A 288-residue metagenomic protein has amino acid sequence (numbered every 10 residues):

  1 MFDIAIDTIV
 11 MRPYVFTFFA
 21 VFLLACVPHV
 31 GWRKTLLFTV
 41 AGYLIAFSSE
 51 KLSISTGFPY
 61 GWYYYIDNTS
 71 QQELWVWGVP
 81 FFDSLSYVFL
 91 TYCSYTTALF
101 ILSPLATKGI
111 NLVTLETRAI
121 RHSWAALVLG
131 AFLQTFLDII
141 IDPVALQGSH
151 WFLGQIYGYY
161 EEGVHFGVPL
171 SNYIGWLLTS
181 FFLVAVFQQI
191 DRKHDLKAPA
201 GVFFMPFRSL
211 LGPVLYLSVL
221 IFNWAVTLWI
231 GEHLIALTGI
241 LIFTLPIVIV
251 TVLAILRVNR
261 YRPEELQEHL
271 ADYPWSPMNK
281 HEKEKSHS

Functional and structural regions predicted by a protein language model:
M1-S288: Aromatic-rich, lipid-facing transmembrane alpha helices and their immediate juxtamembrane interface loops in integral
